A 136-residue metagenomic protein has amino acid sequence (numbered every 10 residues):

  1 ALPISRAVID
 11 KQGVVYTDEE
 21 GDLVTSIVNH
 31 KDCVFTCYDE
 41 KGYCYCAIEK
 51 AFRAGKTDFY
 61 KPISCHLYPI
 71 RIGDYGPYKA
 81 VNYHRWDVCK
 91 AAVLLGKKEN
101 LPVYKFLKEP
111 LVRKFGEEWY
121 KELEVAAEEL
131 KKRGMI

Functional and structural regions predicted by a protein language model:
A1-I136: Short loop/turn segments that flank or connect secondary-structure elements
